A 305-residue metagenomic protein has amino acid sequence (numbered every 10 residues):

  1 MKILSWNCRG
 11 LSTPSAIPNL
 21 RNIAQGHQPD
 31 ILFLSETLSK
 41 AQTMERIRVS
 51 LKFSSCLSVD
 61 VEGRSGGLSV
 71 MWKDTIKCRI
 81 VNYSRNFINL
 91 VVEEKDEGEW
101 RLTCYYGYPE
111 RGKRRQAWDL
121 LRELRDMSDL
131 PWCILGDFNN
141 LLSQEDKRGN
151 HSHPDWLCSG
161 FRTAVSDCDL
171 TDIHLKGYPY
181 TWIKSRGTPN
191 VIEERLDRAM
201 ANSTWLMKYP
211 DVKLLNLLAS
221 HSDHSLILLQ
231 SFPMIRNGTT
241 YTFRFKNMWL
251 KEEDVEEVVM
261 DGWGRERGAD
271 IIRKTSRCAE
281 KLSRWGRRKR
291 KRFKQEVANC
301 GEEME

Functional and structural regions predicted by a protein language model:
M1-E305: A shared catalytic/ligand-binding motif for oxyanion handling
